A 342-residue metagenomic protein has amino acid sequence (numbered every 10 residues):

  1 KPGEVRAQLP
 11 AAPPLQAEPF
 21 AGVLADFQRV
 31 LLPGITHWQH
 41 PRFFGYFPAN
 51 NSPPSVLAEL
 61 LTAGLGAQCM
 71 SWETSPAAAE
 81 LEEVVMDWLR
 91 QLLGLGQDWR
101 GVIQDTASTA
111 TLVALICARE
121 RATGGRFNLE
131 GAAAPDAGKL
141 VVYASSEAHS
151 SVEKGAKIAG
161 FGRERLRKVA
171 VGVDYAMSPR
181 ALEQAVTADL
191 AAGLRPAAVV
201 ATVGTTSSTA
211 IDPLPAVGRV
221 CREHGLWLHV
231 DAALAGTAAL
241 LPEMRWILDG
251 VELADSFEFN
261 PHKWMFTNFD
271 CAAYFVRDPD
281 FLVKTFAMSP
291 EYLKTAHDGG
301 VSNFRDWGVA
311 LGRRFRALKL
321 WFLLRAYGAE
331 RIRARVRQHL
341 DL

Functional and structural regions predicted by a protein language model:
K1-D98: N-terminal entrance/gating region of PLP-dependent enzymes' catalytic architecture
K1-E4, D136, L234-A238, S289-Y292: A glycine-rich phosphate-binding loop feature that marks nucleotide/adenosyl-phosphate handling sites
P2, Q16-L24, P54, T74 (+10 more regions): Generic structural signal for well-ordered, non-membrane alpha-helical segments in soluble metabolic enzymes
P2-L9, I35-H40, A63-G64, G160-R165 (+3 more regions): Short acidic (Asp/Glu) and glycine-rich catalytic loops that position anionic groups and cofactors
L24, Q28, A58, T62 (+6 more regions): Predominant activation on well-ordered alpha-helical scaffold segments within soluble catalytic domains
N51, Q68-S75, A79, E83 (+3 more regions): Peripheral, non-catalytic segments flanking oxidoreductase cores
T106, A110-F281: Conserved PLP-enzyme active-site core in the AAT-like
H224, D249-L342: Active-site C-terminal subdomain of aminotransferase-like
